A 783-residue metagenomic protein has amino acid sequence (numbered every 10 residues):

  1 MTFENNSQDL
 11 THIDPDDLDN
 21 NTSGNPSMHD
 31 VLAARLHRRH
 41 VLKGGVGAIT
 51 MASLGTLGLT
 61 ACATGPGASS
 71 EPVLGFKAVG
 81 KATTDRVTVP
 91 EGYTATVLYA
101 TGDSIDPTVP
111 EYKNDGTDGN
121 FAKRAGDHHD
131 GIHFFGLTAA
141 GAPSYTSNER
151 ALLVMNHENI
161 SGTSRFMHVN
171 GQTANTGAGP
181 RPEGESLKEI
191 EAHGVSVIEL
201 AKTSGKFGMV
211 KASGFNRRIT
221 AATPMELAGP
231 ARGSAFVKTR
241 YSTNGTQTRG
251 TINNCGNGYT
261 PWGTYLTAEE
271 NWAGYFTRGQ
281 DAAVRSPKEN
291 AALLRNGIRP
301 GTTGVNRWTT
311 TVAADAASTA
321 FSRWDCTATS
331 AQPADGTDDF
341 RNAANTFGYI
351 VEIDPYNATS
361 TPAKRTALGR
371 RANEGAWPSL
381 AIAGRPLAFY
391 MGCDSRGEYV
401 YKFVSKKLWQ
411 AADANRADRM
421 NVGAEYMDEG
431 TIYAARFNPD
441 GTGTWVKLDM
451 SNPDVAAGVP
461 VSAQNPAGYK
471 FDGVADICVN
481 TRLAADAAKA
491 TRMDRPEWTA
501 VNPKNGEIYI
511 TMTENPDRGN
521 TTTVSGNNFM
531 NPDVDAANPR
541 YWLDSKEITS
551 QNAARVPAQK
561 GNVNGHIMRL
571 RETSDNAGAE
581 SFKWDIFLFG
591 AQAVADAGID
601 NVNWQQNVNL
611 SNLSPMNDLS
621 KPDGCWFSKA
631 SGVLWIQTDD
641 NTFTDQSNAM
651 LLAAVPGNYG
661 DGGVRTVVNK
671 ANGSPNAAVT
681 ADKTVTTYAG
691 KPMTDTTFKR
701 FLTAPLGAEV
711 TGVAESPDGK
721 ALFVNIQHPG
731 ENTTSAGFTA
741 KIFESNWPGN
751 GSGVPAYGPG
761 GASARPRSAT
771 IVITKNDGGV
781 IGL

Functional and structural regions predicted by a protein language model:
M1-H40, A52: N-terminal secretory signal peptides
F3, D14, M28-R35, T56-T88: C-terminal segment of N-terminal export signals and the immediately downstream linker at the start of the mature
H40-C62: N-terminal export signals
Y99-N114, K211-T246, V422-A488, S581-M616 (+1 more regions): Surface-exposed loop and turn segments in beta-propeller and other repeat-based domains that flank or scaffold
N120-G136, T243-G256, D486-W498, V608-F627 (+1 more regions): Signature of short aromatic-glycine-proline-rich micro-motifs recurring in repeat-based ectodomains
G177-T223, L227, N254, G258-T329 (+2 more regions): Carboxylate/His-rich catalytic cores and anion/metal-binding grooves
L200-F207, D354-A358, F403-D413, R571-E580 (+1 more regions): Short loop/turn segments immediately following beta-strands, especially the blade-tip and inter-blade linker loops
S716-L783: Blade-level signature of beta-propeller repeat domains, shared across WD40, Kelch, NHL, RCC1 and BNR/Asp-box propellers
